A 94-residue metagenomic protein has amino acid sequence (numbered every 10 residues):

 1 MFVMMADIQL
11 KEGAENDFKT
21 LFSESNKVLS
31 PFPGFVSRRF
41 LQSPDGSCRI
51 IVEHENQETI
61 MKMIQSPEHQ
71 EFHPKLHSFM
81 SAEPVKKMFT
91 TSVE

Functional and structural regions predicted by a protein language model:
M1-F2, E94: Absolute protein N-terminus
F2-M4, P84-V85: Small-molecule pocket liners
V3-I8, R39-S66: Short, well-ordered beta-strand segments in beta-rich or mixed alpha/beta enzyme and ligand-binding folds
Q9-T20: Short, surface-exposed ligand-recognition loops at beta-strand->loop->(often short) alpha-helix junctions that present
K27-V36, E53-K87: An amphipathic, aromatic/His-enriched active-site/gating alpha helix that lines ligand/cofactor pockets
Q42, K87-M88: Structural signal for conserved beta-strand scaffold positions within catalytic alpha/beta enzyme cores
M88-E94: Short, low-order "capping/linker" segments at domain edges
